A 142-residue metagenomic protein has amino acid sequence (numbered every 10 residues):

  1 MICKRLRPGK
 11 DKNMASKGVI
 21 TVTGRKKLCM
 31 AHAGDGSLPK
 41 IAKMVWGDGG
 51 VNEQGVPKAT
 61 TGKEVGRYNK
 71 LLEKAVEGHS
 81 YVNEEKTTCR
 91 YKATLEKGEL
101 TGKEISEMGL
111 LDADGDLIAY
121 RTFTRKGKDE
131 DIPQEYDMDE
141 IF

Functional and structural regions predicted by a protein language model:
M1-I105, A113-F142: Small cysteine-rich, disulfide-bonded extracellular modules of the LU/uPAR three-finger superfamily and closely related
